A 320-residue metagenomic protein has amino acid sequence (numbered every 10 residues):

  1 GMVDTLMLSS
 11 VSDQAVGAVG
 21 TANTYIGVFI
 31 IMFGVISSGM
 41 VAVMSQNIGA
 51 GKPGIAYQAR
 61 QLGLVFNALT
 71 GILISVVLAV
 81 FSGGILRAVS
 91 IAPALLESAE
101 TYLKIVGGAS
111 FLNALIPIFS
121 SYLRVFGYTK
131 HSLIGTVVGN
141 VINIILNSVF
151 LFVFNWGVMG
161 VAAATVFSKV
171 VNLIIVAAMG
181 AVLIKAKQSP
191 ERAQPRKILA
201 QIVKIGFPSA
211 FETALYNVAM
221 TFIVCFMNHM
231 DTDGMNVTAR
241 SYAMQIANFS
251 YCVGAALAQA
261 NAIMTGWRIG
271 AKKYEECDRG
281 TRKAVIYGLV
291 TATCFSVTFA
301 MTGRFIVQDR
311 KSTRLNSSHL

Functional and structural regions predicted by a protein language model:
M2-G17, L86-P93, V149-W156, A214-Q245 (+3 more regions): Helix-terminus/linker motif at the lipid-water interface of multi-pass membrane proteins
V16-V76, N113-S132, V224, V237-G303: Small-residue-rich hydrophobic transmembrane alpha-helices
G20-N23, N67, L103-V106, S110 (+5 more regions): Residue-level recognition of transmembrane alpha-helices in multi-pass small-molecule transporters/permeases
G27, N67, V106, S132 (+7 more regions): Residue-level signature of transmembrane alpha-helical cores of multipass secondary-active transporters and flippases
L73-K104, C294-R314: Short membrane-interface helical motifs at transmembrane helix boundaries in multi-pass membrane transporters
K130, N140-L173, G303-Q308: Membrane-interface helix-loop junctions in multi-pass transport and translocation proteins
T165, I174-Y216: Interhelical loop/hinge segments that connect adjacent transmembrane helices in multipass membrane
L315-L320: Single conserved hydrophobic/aromatic residue that forms the stacking wall/gate of nucleotide- or nucleobase-binding
